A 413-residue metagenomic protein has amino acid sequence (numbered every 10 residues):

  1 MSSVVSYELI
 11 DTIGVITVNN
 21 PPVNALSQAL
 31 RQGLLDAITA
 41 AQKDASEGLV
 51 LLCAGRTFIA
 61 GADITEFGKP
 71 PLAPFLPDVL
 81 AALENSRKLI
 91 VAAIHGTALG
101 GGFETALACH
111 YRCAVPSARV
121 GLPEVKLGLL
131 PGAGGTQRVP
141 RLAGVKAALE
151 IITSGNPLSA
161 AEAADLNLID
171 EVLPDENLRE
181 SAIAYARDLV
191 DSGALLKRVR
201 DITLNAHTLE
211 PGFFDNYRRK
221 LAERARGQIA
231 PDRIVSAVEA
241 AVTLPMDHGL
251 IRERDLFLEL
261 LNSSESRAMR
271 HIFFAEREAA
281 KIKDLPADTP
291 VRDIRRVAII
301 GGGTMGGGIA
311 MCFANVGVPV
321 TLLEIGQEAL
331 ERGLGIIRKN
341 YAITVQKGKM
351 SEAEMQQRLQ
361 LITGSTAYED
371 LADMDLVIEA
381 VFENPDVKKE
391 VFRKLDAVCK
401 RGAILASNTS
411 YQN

Functional and structural regions predicted by a protein language model:
M1-V18, A60, E104, A108 (+4 more regions): Amphipathic alpha-helical segments at domain termini/boundaries
D11-N19, A29-P70, A81-H95, V115-R119 (+1 more regions): A structural preference for short, pocket-lining loop segments at secondary-structure junctions
K43, I64-G96, L107, G135-Q137 (+3 more regions): An acidic, glycine-rich surface segment that forms the CoA-thioester-binding/catalytic face of crotonase-fold enzymes
K43, L83, A106, Y368-A372 (+1 more regions): A short, aliphatic-rich alpha-helical micro-motif
L83-L127, P131, G301-I309: Glycine-rich beta-to-alpha active-site loop
H110-G132, N167-S181, L323, Q327: Gly/Pro- and small hydrophobic-enriched strand-loop and loop-to-helix capping segments that sit at the rims
K281-N340, T363: NAD(P)+-binding Rossmann beta1-loop-alpha1 motif at the extreme N-terminus of oxidoreductases
E328-A329, I343-N408, Q412-N413: Rossmann-like NAD(P)-binding element
